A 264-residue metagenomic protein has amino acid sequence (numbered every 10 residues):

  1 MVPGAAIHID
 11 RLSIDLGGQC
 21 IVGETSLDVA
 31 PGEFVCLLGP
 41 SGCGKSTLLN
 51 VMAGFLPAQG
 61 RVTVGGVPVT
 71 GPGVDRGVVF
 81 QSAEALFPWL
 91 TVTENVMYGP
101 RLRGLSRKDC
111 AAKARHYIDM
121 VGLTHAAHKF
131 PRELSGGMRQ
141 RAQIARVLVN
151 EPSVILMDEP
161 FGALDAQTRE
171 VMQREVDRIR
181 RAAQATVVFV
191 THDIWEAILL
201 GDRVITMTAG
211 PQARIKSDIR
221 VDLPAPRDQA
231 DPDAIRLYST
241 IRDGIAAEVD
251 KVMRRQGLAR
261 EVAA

Functional and structural regions predicted by a protein language model:
L38-P40: The feature captures the beta-strand-to-loop junction immediately N-terminal to the Walker
A53: Helix-to-loop junction immediately C-terminal to a conserved catalytic motif
G60-P72: Conserved ABC transporter NBD signature motif
L90-M97: Short coil-to-helix segment of the ABC ATPase nucleotide-binding domain corresponding to the Q-loop/switch region
K108-A126, R178: Conserved ABC ATPase "signature" region
F130-L134, M138: Conserved ABC ATPase signature
I144: Hydrophobic anchor residue at the start of the ABC signature
V149-S153: A short, proline-enriched helix->beta-strand linker immediately N-terminal to the Walker B motif in ABC-type P-loop
